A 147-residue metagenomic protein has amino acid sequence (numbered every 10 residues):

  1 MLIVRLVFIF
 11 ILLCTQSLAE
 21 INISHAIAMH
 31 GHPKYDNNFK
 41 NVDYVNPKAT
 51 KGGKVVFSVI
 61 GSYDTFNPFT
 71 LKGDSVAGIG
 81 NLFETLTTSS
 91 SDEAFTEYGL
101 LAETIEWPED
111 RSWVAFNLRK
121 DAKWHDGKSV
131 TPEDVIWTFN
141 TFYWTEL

Functional and structural regions predicted by a protein language model:
M1-I9: Sec-dependent signal peptide recognition, specifically the positively charged N-region followed immediately by
C14-E20: Sec/Tat signal peptide C-region and signal peptidase I cleavage site
E20-D110, N117, N140, L147: N-terminal lobe/hinge region of extracytoplasmic solute-binding protein
V56, T131-T138: Alpha-helical secondary-structure segments
E93, K123-W124: Glycine-/small-residue-rich active-site loops that bind phosphorylated ligands and cofactors
F116-A122: A structural micro-motif recognizing beta-strand termini and the immediately following turn/loop segments
